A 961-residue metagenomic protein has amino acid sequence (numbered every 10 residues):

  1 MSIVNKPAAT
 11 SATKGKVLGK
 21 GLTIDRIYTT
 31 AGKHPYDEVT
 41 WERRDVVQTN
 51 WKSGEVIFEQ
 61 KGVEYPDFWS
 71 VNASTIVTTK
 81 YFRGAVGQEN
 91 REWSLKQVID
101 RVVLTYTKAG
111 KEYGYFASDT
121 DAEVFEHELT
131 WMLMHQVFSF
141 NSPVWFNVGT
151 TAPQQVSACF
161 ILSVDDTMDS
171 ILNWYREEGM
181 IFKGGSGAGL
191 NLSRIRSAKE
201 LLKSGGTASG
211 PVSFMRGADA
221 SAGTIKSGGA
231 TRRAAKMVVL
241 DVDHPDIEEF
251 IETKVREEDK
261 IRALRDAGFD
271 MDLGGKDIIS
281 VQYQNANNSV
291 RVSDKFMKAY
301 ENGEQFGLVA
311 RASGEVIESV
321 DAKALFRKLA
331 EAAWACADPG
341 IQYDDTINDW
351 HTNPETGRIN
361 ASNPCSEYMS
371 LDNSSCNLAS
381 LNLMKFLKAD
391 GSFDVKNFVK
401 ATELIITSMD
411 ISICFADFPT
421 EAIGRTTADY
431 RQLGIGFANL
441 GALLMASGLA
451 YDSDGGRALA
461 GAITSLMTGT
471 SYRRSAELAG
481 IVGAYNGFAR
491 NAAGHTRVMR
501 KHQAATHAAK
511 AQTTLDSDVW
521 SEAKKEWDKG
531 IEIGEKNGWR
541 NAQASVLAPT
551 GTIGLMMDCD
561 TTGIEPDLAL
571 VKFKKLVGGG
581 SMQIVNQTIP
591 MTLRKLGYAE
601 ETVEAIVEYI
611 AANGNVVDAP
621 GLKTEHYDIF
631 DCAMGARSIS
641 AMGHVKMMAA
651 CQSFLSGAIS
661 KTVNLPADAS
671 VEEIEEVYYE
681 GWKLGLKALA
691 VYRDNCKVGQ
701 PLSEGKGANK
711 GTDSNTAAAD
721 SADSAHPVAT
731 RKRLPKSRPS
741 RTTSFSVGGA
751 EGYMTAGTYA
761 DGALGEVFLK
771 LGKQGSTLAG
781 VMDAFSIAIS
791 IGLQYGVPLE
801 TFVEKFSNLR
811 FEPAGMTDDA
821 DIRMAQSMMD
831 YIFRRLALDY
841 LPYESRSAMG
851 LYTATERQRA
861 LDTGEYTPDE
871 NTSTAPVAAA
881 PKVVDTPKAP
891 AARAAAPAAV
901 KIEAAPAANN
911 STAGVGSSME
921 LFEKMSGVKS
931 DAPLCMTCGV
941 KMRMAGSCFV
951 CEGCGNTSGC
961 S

Functional and structural regions predicted by a protein language model:
M1-S790, Q794, V803, A820-I822 (+1 more regions): Extended catalytic cores of very large enzyme megasubunits
P7-A12, S703-F745, R846-T937, A945: Acidic, low-complexity intrinsically disordered tails
L686, A690, A837-S845, G946: Hydrophobic alpha-helical membrane-spanning segments
G749, I832, S947: Residue-level signature of catalytic and energy-coupling elements of molecular machines, predominantly ATP/GTP-dependent
G772-R857, D862-N871: Phosphate-backbone binding interfaces of nucleic-acid-interacting proteins
C935-C938, C951-C954: Short cysteine-rich clusters marking metal-coordination/redox-active sites
M944-C948, S961: Short Cys/His-rich "knuckle" micro-motifs
G955-S961: Short Cys/His-rich micro-motifs in 6-15 aa windows
